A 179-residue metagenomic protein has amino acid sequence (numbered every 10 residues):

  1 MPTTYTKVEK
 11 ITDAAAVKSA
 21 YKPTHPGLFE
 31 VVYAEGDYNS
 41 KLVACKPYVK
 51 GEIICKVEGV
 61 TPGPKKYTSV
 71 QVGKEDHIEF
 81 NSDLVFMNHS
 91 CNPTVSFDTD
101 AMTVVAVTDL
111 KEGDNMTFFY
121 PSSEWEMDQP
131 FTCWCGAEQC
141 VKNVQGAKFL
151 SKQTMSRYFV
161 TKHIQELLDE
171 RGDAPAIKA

Functional and structural regions predicted by a protein language model:
M1-A179: Conserved catalytic SET/PR domain of SAM-dependent protein methyltransferases, capturing the structural core that binds
